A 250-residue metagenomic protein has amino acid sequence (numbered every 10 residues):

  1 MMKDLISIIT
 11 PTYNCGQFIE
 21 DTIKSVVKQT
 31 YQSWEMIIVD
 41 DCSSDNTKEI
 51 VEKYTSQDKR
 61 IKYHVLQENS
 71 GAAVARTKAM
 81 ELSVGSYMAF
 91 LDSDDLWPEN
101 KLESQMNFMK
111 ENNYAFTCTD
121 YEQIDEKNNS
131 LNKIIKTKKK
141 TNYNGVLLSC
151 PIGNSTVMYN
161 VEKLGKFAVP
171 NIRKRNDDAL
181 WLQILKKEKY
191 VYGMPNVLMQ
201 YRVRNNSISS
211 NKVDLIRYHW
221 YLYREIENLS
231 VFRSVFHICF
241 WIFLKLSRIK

Functional and structural regions predicted by a protein language model:
M1-V27: N-proximal low-complexity "stem/linker" segments adjacent to membrane-targeting elements
K3-I6, V27-I38, N46, D58-K62: Short loop->beta transition adjacent to catalytic acidic/histidine clusters or analogous donor-positioning motifs
Q17-E20, D45-K53, L96, N100: Acidic helix N-cap motif at the loop->helix transition within catalytic regions of sugar-transfer enzymes
S25, Q32, D40-E49, E68 (+1 more regions): A conserved acidic beta->alpha catalytic loop
L66-S83, S104: Glycine-rich, basic loop-to-helix element that forms the pyrophosphate-binding segment of sugar-nucleotide handling
E81, K138-D214, Y218, L222: Conserved nucleotide-sugar donor-binding catalytic segment
M88: Short aromatic/hydrophobic "clamp" motif used to bind/position activated sugar donors
N100-L131: Conserved donor NDP-sugar-binding/catalytic core segment of glycosyltransferases
